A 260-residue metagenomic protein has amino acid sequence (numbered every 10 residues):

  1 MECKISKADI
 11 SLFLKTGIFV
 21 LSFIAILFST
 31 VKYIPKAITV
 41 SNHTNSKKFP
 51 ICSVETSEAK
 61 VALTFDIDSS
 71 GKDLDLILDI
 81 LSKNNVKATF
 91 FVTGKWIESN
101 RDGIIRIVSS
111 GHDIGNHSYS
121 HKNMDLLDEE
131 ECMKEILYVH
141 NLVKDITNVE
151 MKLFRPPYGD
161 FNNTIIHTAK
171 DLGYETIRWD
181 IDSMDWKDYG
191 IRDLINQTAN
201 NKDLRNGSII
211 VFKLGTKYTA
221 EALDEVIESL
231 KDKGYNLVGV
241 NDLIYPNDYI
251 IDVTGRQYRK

Functional and structural regions predicted by a protein language model:
M1-L14: N-terminal Lys/Arg-rich, disordered targeting/topogenic segments
E2, I34-A37, N45-S57, K83-N85 (+2 more regions): C-terminal domain-boundary segment and adjacent tail
K15-K32: Hydrophobic membrane-insertion alpha-helices, especially the h-region of bacterial N-terminal signal peptides
T39-L127, E131, E135-L142, M151 (+1 more regions): Active-site beta->alpha N-cap acidic-glycine motif
E58-A59, N84-T89, S109-D113, V149-K152 (+3 more regions): Loop/turn elements at helix/coil->beta-strand transitions in domains of secreted/extracellular proteins
F65-I67, V92-T93, Y119, R155-G159 (+3 more regions): Active-site-proximal beta-strand/loop segments in catalytic clefts of secreted hydrolases
G71-D73, S120-E150, D160-N206, Y218-A222: Alpha-helical scaffold elements lining the catalytic groove of polysaccharide deacetylases
L76-I77, D102-R106, I165-T168, A222-V226: A short acidic, amphipathic alpha-helical/loop segment
